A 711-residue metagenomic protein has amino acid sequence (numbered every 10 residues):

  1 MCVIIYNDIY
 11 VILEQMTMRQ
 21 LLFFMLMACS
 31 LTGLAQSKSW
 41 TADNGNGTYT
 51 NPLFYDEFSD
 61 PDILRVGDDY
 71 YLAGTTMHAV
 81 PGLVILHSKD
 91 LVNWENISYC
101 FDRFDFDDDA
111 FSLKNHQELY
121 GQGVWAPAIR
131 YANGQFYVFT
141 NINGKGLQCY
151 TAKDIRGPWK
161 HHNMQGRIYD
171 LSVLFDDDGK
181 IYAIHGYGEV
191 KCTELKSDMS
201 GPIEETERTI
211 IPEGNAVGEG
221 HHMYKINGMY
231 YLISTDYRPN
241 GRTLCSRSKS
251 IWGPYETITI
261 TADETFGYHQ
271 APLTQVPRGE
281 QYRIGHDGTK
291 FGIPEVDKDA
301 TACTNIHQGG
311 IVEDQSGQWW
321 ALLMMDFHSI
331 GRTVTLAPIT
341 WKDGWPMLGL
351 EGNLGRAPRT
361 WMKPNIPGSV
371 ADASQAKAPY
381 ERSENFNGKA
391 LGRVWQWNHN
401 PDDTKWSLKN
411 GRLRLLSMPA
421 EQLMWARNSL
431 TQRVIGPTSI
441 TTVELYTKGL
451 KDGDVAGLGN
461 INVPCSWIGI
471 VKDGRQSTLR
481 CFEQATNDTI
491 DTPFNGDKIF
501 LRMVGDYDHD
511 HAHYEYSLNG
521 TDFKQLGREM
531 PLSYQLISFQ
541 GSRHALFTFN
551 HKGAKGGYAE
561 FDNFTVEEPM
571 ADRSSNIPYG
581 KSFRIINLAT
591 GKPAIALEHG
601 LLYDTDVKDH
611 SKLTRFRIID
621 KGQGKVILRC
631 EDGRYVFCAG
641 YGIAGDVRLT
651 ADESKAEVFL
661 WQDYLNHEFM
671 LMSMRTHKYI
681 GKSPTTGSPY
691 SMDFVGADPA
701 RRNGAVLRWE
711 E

Functional and structural regions predicted by a protein language model:
M1-S37: Bacterial Sec-dependent N-terminal signal peptides
V3, P531-H551, T685, A700-E711: Acidic/polar low-complexity flexible segments
I5-Y6, Y10-L13, F54, P578 (+2 more regions): Residues marking helix boundaries in flexible regions
D8, I12, T17, L22 (+4 more regions): Compositionally biased, intrinsically disordered low-complexity segments enriched in polar/proline residues
A28-T32, G67, K89, G642: N-terminal processing/targeting junctions
Q36-N576, R615, A656-V658: Carbohydrate-active catalytic/glycan-binding domains of CAZyme proteins, especially the secreted or lumenal ectodomains
R573-E711: Lectin-like carbohydrate-binding module/patch detector with strong preference for beta-trefoil
